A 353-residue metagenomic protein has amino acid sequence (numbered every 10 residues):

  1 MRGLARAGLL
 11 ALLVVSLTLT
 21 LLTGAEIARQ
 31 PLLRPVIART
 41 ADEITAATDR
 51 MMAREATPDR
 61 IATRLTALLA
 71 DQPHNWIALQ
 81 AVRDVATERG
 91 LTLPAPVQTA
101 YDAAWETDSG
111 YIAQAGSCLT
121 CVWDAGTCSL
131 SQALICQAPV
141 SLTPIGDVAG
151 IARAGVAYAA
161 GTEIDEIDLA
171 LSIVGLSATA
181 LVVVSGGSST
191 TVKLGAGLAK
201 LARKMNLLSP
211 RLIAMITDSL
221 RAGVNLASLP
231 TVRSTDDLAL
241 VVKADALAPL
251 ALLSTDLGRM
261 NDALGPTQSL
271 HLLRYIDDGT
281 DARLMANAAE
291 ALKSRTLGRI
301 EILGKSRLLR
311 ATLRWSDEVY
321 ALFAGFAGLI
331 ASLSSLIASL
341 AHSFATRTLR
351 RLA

Functional and structural regions predicted by a protein language model:
R2-A5, A103, I112-T162, A170-V174 (+1 more regions): Compositionally biased, low-complexity segments of secreted and virulence-associated proteins that act as
R6-G24: Hydrophobic membrane-insertion alpha-helices, especially the h-region of bacterial N-terminal signal peptides
S16-T18, L79, S332, S339: Small-residue hotspots
T18-L21, P35-R39, W105-Y111, S177: Short, mixed-charge, low-aromatic patches
T23-T48, L194-L198: Alpha-helical transmembrane signal-anchor/signal-peptide segments
R34-A103: Alpha-helical protein-protein interaction scaffolds
